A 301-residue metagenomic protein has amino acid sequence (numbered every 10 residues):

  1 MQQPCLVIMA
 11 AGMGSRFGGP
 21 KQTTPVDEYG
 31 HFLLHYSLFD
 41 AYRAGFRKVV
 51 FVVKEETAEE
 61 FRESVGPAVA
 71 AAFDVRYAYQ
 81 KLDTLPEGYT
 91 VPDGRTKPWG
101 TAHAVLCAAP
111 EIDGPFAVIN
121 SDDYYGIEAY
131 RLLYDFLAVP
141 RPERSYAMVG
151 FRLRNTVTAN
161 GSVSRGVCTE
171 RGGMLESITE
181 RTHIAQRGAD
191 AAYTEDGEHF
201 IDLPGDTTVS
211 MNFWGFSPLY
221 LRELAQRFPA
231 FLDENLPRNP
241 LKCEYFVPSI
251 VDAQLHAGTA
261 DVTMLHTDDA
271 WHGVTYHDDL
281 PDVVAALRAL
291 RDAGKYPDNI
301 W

Functional and structural regions predicted by a protein language model:
Q2-G66, V75, Q80, G114: N-terminal glycine-rich phosphate-binding loop and ensuing alpha1 helix
F61-V65, L133, V283: Hydrophobic packing residues within well-ordered alpha-helices of enzyme cores
V69-P115: Short phosphate-binding loop-to-helix
E87-P98, G161-G166, D278-D282: Short, surface-exposed amphipathic charged segments that create phosphate/polyanion-binding patches used for binding
G114-Y124: Short beta-strand-to-loop acidic/aromatic patch adjacent to the donor-nucleotide binding site
I127-W214, P218: Conserved core of the sugar-phosphate nucleotidyltransferase
A225-T259: A C-terminal functional module that forms or caps the active site or interfaces directly with catalytic machinery
H256-D261, D269-W301: Hydrophobic helical membrane-anchoring modules
